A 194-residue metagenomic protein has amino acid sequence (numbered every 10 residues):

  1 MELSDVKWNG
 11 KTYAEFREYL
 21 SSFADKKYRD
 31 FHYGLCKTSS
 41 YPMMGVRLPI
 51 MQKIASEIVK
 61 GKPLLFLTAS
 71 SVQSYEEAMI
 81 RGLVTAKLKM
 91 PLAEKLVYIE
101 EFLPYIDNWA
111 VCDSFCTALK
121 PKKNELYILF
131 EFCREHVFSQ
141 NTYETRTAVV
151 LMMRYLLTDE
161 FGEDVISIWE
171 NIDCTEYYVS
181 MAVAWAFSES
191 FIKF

Functional and structural regions predicted by a protein language model:
M1-F194: Alpha-helical scaffold domains
